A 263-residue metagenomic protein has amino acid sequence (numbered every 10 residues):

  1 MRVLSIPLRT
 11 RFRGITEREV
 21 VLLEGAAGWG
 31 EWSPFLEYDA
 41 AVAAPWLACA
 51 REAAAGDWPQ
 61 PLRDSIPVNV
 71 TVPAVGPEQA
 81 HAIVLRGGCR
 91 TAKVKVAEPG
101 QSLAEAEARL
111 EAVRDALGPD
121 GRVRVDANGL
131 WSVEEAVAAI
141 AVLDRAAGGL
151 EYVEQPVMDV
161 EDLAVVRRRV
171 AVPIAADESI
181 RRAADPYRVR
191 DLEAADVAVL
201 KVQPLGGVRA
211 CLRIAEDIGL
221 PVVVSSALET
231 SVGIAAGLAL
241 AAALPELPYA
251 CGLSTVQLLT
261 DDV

Functional and structural regions predicted by a protein language model:
M1-V21, W29-P34, A227-V263: Flexible C-terminal active-site loop/helix
R2, G28-E31, D64-V72, R90-V94 (+6 more regions): Hydrophobic faces of well-ordered beta-strands that scaffold small-molecule active sites in alpha/beta enzyme cores
I6-I15, D64-Q79, K95-P99, G129-V133 (+1 more regions): Active-site mouth loops of central-metabolism enzymes
R9-I66, E78, E107: Conserved N-terminal beta1-alpha1 strand-loop-helix module at the mouth
E31-D39, T91-E111: Glycine-rich, proline-tolerant flexible connector loops at the mouths of alpha/beta enzymes
A54-W58, N69-L85, P99-Q101, E107-A112: Short, charged beta->alpha transition segments
V84-G88, E193: Flexible, charged surface loops at secondary-structure boundaries
P99-A235, A241, T260-V263: Catalytic core of soluble alpha/beta enzymes
